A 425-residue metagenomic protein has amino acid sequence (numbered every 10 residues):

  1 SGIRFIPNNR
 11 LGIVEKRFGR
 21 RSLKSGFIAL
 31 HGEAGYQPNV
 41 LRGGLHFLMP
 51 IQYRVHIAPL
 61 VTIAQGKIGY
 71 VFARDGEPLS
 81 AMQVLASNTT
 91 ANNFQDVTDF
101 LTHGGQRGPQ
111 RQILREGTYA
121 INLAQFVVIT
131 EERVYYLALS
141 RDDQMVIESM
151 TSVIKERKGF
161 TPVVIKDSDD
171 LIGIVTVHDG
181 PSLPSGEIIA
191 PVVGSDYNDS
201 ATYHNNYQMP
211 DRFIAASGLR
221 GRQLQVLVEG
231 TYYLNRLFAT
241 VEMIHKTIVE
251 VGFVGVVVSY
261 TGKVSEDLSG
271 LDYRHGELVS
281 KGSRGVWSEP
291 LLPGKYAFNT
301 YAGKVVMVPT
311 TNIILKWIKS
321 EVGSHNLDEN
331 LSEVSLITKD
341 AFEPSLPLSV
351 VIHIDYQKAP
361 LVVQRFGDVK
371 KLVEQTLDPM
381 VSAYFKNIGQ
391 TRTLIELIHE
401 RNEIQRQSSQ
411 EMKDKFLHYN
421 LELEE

Functional and structural regions predicted by a protein language model:
S1-E425: N-terminal hydrophobic membrane-entry segments
